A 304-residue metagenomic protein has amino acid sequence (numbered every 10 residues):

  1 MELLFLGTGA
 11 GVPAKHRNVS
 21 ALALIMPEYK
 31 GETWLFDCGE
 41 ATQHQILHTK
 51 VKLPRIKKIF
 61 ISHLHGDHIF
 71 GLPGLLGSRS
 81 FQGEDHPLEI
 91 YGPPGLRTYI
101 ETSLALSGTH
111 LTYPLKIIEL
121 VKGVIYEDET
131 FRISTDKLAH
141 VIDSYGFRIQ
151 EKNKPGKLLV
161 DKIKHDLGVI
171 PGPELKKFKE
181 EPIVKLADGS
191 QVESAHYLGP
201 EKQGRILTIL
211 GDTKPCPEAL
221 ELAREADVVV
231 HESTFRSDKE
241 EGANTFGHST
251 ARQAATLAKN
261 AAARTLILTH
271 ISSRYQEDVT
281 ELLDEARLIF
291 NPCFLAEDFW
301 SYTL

Functional and structural regions predicted by a protein language model:
M1-T49, D85-P87, F147-I149, G156 (+2 more regions): Conserved beta-strand hairpin/beta-sheet module of binuclear metal-dependent hydrolase folds, prominently
L4, Y91, K116-V121, S134-D136 (+1 more regions): General small-molecule cofactor/ligand-binding pocket signal
A14-H16, E129-I209, T213-L222, V228-V230: Active-site-proximal loop/helix segment associated with metal-binding centers of metalloenzymes
F36-G39, I56-L64, P93, L207-T213 (+3 more regions): Active-site neighborhood of phospho(di)ester-bond hydrolases with catalytic His/Asp-centered motifs
E40-Y91, E119-V121: Active-site metal-binding motif and surrounding structural segment of the metallo-beta-lactamase
L72-S78, S103, Q276-E285: Metal-dependent catalytic neighborhoods of phosphoester/phosphodiester hydrolases
E84-E119, R274: Active-site neighborhood of divalent metal-dependent phosphoester bond hydrolases
K122, C216-L304: Binuclear metal-ion centers of metallo-dependent hydrolases, dominated by the metallo-beta-lactamase
